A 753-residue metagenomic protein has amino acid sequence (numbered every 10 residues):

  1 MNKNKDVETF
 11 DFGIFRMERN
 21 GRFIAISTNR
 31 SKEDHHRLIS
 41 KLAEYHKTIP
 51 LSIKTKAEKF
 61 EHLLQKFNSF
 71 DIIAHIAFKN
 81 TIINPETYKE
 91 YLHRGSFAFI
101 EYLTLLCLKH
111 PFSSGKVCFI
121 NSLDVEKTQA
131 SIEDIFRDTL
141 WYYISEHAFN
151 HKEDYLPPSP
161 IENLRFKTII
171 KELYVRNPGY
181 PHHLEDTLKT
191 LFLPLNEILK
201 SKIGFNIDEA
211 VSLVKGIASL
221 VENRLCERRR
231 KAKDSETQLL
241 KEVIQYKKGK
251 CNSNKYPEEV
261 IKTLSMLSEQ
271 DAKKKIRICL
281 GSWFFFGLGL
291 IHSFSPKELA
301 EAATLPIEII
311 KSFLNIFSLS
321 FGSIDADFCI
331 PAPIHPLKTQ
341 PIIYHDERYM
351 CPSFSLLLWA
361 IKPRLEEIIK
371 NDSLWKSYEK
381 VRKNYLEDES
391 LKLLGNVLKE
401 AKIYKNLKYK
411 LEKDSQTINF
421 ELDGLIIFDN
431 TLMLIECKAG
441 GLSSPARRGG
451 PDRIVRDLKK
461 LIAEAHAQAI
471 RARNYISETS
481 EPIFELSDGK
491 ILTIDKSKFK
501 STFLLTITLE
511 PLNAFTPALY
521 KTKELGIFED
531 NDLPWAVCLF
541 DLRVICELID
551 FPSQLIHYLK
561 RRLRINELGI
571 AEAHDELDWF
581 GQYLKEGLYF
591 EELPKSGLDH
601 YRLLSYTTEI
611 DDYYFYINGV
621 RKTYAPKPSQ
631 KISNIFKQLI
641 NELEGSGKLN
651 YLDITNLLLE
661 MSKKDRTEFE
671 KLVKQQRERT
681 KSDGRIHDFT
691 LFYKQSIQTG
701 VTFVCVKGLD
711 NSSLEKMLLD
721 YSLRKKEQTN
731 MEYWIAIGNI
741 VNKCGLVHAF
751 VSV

Functional and structural regions predicted by a protein language model:
M1-K383, D388, K392-N396, A401 (+3 more regions): Acidic, metal-dependent phosphodiester-chemistry machinery of nucleic-acid enzymes
K383, E387, T417-I418, F428 (+3 more regions): Active-site-proximal structural scaffolding
K383, L394, I403-I426: Phosphate-binding active sites in nucleotide-utilizing proteins
K402, D423-L425, N430-L434, S501-L505: Beta-sheet entry/capping signal
L407-L411, I426-F428, A439, T506-P511: Short, flexible loop/turn elements at secondary-structure junctions
I426-L434, K438-S444, L691-V701: Active-site beta-strand-loop-beta-strand hairpin of nuclease catalytic cores that positions key catalytic residues
S443-L461: A solvent-exposed, charged loop/short amphipathic helix patch at secondary-structure junctions
L458-L492: Acidic, metal/cofactor-coordinating or nucleic-acid-engaging core segments within structured domains
